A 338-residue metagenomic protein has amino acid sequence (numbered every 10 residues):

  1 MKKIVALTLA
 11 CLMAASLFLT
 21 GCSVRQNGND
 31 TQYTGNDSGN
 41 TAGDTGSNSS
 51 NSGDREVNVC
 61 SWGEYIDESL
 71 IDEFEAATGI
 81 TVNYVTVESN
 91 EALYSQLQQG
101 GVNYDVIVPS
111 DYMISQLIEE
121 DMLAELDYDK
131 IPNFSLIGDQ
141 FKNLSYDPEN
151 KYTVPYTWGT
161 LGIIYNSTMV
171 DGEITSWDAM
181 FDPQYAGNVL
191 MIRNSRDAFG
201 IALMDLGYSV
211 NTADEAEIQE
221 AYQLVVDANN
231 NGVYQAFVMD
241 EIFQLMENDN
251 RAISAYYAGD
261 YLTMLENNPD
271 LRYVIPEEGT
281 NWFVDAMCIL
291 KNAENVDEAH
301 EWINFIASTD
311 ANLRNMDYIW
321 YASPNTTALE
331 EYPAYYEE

Functional and structural regions predicted by a protein language model:
M1-V57: Short, low-complexity disordered leader/linker segments with a strong preference for bacterial N-terminal type II
V24, G35, G43-Q116, Q244: Early extracytoplasmic/lumenal segment of secretory-pathway proteins
C60, I66-D67, N103-E247: Extracytoplasmic ligand-binding site segments that recognize negatively charged/polar headgroups
V82-Y84, V189, Y273: Generic structural signal for residues in well-ordered beta-strands
D105-V108, Q235, A252-Y257, R272-Y273: Paired acidic/hydrophobic, glycine-rich loop segments that form the ligand-binding mouth/hinge of periplasmic-binding
M113-Q116, E247, I253-D270, I319: A ligand-binding cleft/hinge motif common to bilobed small-molecule-binding domains
Q219-A228, N267-K291: Periplasmic-binding protein-like
D285, L290-E338: Mature extracytoplasmic/periplasmic domains
